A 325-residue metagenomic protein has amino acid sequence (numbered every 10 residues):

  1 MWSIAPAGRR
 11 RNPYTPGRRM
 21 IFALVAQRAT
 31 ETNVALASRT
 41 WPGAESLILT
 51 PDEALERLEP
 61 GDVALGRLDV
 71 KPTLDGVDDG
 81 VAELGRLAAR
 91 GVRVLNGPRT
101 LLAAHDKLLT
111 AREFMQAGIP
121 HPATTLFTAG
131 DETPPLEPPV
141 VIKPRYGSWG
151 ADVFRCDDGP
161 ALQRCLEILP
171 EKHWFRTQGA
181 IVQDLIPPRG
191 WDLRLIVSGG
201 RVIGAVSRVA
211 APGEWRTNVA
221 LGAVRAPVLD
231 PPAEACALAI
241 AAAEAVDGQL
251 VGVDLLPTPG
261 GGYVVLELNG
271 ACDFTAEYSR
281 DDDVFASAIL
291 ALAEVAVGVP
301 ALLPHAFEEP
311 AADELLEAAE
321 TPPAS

Functional and structural regions predicted by a protein language model:
M1-R19, T321: N-terminal amphipathic/basic-hydrophobic helices that include classical n-h-c signal peptides and signal-anchor
W2-I4, Y14, R90, R99-I181 (+2 more regions): Active-site nucleotide/adenylate-binding loops and adjacent lid/helix of ATP-dependent enzymes
Y14-G17, Q27-A123: Conserved N-proximal alpha/beta basic substrate-recognition cap immediately N-terminal to, or forming the N-lobe
D69-K71, Y146-G147, A271: Short glycine-rich anion-binding loops that position phosphate/pyrophosphate groups of nucleotides and phosphorylated
V140, I181, I203-G204, V251 (+1 more regions): Protein kinase-like catalytic core scaffold
G150, N269-S279: Glycine-rich phosphate/pyrophosphate-binding beta-alpha loops
R155-A243: Phosphate-binding site of ATP-dependent enzymes
W215-V265, A286-E320: A long amphipathic alpha-helix within ATP-dependent nucleotide-binding catalytic cores
